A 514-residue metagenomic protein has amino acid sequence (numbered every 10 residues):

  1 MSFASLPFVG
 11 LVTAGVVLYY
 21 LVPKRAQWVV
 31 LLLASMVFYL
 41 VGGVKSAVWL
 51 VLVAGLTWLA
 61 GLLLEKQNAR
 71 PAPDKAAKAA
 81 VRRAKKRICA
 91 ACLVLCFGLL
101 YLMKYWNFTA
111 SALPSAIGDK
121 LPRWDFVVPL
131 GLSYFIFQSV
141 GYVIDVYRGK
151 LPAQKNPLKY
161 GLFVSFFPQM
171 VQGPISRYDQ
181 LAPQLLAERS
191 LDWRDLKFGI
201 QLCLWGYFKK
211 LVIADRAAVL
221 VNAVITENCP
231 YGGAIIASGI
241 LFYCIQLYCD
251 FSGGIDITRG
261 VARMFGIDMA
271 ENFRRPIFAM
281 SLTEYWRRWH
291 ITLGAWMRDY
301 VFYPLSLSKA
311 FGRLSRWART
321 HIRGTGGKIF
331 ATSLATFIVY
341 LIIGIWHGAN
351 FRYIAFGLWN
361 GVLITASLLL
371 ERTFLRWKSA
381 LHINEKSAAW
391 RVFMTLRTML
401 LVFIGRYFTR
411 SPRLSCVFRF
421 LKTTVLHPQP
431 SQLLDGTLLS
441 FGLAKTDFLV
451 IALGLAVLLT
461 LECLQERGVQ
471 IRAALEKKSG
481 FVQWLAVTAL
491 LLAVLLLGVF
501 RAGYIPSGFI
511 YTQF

Functional and structural regions predicted by a protein language model:
M1-Q513: Membrane-embedded transmembrane alpha-helical bundles that form the catalytic cores of multi-pass lipid-modifying
